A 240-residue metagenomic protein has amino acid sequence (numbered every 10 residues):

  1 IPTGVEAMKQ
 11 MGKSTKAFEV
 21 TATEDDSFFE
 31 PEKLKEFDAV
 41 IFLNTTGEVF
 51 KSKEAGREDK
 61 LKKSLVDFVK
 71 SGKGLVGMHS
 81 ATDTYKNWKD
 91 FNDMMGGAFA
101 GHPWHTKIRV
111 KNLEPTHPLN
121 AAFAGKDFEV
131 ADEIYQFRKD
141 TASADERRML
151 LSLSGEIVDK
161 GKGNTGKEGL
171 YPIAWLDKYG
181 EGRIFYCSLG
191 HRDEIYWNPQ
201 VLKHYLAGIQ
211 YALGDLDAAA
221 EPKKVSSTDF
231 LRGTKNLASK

Functional and structural regions predicted by a protein language model:
I1-E6: Glycine- and acidic-residue-enriched helix-capping/strand-helix junction motifs
K13, E19, G97, G101-G180: Catalytic beta-strand/loop cores that center a nucleophilic Ser/Cys/Thr and support acyl-enzyme chemistry
K13-A17, T45, D67-G74, S80 (+2 more regions): Sec-exported extracytoplasmic/periplasmic mature domains
S14, E156-P172, K178-K240: Extracellular ligand-binding/catalytic regions of CAZymes and related secreted enzymes and adhesion modules
K16-S27: A short beta-strand-loop structural module common to alpha/beta enzyme folds
D26-F29, T45-V49, L75, A81-Y85 (+3 more regions): Solvent-exposed loop/turn segments at secondary-structure junctions within structured extracellular/periplasmic domains
L34-Y85, E181, C187: Short alpha-beta junction capping motif
D83-M94: Glycine-rich, charge-decorated loop segments at or immediately adjacent to ligand/cofactor-binding or catalytic sites
